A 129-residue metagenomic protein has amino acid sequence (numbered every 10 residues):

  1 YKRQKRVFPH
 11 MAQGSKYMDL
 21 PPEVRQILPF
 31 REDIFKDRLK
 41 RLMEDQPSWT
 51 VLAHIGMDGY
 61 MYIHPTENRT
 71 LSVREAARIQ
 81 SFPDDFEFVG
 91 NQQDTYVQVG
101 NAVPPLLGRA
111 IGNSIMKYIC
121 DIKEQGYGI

Functional and structural regions predicted by a protein language model:
K2-I129: C-terminal target-recognition/interaction regions appended to catalytic cores
